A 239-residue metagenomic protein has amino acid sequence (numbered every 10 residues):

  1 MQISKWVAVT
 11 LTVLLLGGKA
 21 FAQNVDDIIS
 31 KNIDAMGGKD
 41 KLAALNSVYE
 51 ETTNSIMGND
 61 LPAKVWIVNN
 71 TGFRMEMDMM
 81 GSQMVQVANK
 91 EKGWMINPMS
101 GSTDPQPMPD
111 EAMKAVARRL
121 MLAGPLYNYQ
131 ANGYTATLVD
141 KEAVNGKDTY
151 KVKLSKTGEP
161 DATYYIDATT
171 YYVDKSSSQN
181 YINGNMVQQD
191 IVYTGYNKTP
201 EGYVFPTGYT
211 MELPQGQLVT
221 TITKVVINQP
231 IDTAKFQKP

Functional and structural regions predicted by a protein language model:
M1-V25: Bacterial Sec-dependent N-terminal signal peptides
F21-I29, D34, M95-P160, Y181-Q188 (+1 more regions): Flexible, processing/modification-adjacent segments and terminal tails in exported/periplasmic/extracellular proteins
D27-G101, T137: N-terminal mature ectodomain segment of secretory-pathway/periplasmic proteins
I56, M79, V144-N145, P200: Structural motif
I67-N69, A88, A143, I166 (+1 more regions): Generic beta-strand structural signal
S82, N89-K92, G101-M108, P214 (+4 more regions): Catalytic loop of the DD-peptidase/beta-lactamase superfamily, centered on the K-T-G motif and neighboring
E91, P98, V144, A168-T169 (+1 more regions): Short, ordered coil/turn segments that flank beta-strands lining enzyme active or ligand-binding pockets
D148-Q237: Gly/Pro-enriched, hydrophobic low-complexity segments that function as extracytoplasmic propeptides/linkers
